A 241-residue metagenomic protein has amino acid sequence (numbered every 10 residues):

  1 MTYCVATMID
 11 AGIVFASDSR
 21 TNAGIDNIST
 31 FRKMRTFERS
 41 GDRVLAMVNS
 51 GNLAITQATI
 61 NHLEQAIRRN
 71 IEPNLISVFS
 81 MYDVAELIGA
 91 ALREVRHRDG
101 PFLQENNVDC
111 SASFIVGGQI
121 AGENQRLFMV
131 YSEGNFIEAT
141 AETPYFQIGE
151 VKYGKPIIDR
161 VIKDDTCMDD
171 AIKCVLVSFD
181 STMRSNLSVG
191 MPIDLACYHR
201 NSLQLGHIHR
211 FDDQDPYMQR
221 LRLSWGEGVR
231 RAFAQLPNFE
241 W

Functional and structural regions predicted by a protein language model:
M1-W241: N-terminal nucleophile
